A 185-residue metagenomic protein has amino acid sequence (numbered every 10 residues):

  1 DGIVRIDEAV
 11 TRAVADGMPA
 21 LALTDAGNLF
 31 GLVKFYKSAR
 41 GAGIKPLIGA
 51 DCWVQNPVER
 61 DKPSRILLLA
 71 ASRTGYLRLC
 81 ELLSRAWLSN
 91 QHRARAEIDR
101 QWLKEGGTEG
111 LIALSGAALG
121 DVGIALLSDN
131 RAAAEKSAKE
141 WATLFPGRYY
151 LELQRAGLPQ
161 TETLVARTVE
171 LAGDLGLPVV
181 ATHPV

Functional and structural regions predicted by a protein language model:
D1-V185: Phosphodiester-processing cores and adjacent nucleic acid-binding clamps
